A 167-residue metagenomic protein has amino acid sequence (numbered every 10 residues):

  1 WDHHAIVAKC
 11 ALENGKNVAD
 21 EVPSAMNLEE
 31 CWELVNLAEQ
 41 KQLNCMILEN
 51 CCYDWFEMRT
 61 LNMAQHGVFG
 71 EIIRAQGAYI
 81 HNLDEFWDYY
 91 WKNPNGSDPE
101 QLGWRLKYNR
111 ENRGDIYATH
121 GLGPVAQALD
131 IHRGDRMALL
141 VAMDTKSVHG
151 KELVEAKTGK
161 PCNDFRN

Functional and structural regions predicted by a protein language model:
W1, E49-N50: Conserved donor-binding loops in enzymes that form glycosidic bonds
W1-L37: Beta-loop-alpha module in the N-terminal Rossmann-like domain of NAD(P)-dependent dehydrogenases, especially those
K16, L43-N44: Short glycine/serine/threonine/alanine-rich loop segments
V18, Q40, W104-R105: General secondary-structure edge motif
D20, N27, C45-I47, Q76: Hydrophobic residues in well-ordered beta-strands that form the structural core
N44, C51-N167: Predominantly a Rossmann-like dinucleotide-binding segment in NAD(P)-dependent oxidoreductases
